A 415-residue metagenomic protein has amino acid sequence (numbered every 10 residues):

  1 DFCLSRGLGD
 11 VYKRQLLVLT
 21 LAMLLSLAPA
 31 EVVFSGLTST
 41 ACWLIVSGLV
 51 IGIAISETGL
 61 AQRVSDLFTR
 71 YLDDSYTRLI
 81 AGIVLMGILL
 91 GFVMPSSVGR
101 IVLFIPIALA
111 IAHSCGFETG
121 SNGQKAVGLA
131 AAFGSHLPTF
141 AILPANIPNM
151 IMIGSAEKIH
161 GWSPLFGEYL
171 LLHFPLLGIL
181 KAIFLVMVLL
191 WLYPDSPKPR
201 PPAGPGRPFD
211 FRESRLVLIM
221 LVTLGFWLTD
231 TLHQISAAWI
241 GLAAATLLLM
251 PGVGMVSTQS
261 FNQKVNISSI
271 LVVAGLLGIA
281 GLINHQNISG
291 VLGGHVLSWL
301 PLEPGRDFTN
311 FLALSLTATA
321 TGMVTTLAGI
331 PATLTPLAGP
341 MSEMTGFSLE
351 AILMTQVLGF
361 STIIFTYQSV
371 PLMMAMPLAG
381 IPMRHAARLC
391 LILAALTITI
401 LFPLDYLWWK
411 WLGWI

Functional and structural regions predicted by a protein language model:
D1-L8, Y12: Single conserved hydrophobic/aromatic residue that forms the stacking wall/gate of nucleotide- or nucleobase-binding
S5-R6, V18-L25, S47-G52, I83-G91 (+8 more regions): Hydrophobic core segments of alpha-helical transmembrane domains in multi-pass membrane transport and ion-translocation
S26-A28, E57-L60, R70-D74, I111-K125 (+5 more regions): Juxtamembrane helix-boundary/capping and inter-helix hinge elements in multi-pass membrane proteins
E31-T40, P164-P175, P208-F211, T229-I240 (+2 more regions): Interfacial loop-to-helix junctions that mark the boundaries of transmembrane helices in multi-pass membrane
F34-Q62, V84, I88-L89, V93 (+2 more regions): Core transmembrane alpha-helical segments of multi-pass membrane transporters/permeases
S39-V50, R100, L176-I179, S236-A245 (+2 more regions): Structural signature of hydrophobic alpha-helical transmembrane segments
L72-I107, L302-T345, L349-L358: Hydrophobic alpha-helical transmembrane segments of multi-pass integral membrane proteins, predominantly secondary
R100, E118-I151, S155-P208, L218 (+1 more regions): Juxtamembrane and boundary regions of transmembrane helices in multi-pass small-molecule transporters and channels
